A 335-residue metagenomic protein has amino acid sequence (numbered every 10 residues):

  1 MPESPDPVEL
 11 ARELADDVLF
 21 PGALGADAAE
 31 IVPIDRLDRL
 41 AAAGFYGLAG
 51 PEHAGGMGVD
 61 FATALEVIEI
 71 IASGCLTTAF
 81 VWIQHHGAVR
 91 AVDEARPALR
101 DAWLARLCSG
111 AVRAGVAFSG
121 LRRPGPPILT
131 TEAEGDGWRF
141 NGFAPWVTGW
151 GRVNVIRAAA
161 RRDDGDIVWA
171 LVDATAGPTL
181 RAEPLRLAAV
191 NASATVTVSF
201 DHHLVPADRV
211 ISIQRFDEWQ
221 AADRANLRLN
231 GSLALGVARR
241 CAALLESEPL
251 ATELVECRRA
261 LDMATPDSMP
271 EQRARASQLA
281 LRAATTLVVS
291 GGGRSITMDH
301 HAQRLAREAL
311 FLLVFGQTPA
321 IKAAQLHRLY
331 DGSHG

Functional and structural regions predicted by a protein language model:
P2-H53, M57-E66, L229-G335: Alpha-helical interface subdomain recognition
I31-A42, Y46-N141, W146: Glycine-rich flavin
V67, F140-G142, A170, F200 (+2 more regions): Buried hydrophobic positions in well-ordered alpha/beta secondary-structure cores of metabolic enzymes
L107-C108, R123, E132-A133, T148-R152 (+3 more regions): Solvent-exposed alpha-helices and their adjacent loops that cap or buttress functional pockets in soluble metabolic
V112, G125, R152-N154, D166 (+2 more regions): A generic structural signal for well-ordered coil/turn residues at beta-strand boundaries that shape enzyme active-site
I128-T130, V155-A159, W169-L171, T195-H202: Conserved hydrophobic/aromatic beta-strand scaffold that supports enzyme active sites
F143-A176: DPxDG-like acidic metal-binding loop motif
A182-R259: Glycine-rich beta->alpha junctions and the first turn(s) of the following alpha-helix
